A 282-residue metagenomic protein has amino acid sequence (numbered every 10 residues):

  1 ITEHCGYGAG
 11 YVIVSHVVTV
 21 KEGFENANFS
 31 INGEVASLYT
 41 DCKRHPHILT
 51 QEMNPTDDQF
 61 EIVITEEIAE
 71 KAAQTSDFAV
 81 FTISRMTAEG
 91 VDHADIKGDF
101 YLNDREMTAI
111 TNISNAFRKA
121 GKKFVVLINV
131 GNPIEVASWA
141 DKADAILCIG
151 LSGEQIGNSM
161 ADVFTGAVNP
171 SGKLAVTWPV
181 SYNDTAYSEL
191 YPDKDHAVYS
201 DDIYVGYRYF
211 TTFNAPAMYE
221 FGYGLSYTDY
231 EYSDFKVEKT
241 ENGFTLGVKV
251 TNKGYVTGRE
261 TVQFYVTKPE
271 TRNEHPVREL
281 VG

Functional and structural regions predicted by a protein language model:
I1-G282: C-terminal non-catalytic regions of proteins with extracellular/luminal or membrane-system context
